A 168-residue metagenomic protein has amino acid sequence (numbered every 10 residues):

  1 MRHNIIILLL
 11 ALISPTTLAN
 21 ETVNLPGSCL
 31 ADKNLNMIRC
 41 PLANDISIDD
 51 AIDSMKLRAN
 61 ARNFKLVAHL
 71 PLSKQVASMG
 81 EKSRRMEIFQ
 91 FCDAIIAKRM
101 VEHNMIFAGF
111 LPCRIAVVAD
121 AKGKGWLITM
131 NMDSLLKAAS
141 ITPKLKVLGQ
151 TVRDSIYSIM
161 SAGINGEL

Functional and structural regions predicted by a protein language model:
M1-N4: Positively charged n-region of N-terminal signal peptides that target proteins for export
S14-T16: N-terminal signal peptide c-region/cleavage motif recognized by signal peptidases
N20-R62: Terminal, regulation- and interaction-focused segments at domain boundaries
I38-I46, M86, A138-K146: Second-shell loop/turn segments in exported
N44-I52, K82, L145, G149 (+1 more regions): Solvent-exposed, acidic/flexible segments
K56, N60-F64, A68-C113: Compact, glycine-rich, soluble single-domain proteins
R114-T142: Beta-strand/loop substructures that line and gate deep hydrophobic ligand-binding cavities in soluble
M132-L168: C-terminal partner/receptor-binding element of secreted or periplasmic proteins
